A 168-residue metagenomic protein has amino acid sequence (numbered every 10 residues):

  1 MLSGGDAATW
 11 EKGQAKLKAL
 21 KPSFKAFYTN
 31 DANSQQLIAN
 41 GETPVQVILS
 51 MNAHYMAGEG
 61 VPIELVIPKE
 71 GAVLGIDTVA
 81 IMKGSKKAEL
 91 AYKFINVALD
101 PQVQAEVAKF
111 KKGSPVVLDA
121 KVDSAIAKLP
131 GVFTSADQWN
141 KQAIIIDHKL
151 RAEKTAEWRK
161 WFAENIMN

Functional and structural regions predicted by a protein language model:
M1-G4, P22-K25, A39, T43 (+4 more regions): Sec-exported extracytoplasmic/periplasmic mature domains
M1-P68: Ligand-binding pocket segment of bilobal, Venus flytrap-like solute-binding proteins
G5, T9, A26-N30, E70-V73 (+3 more regions): Extracytoplasmic/periplasmic, Sec-exported soluble proteins
A7-A15, A32, E89, P101-Q102 (+1 more regions): Generic alpha-helical secondary structure signal
Q14-K18, Q35, V47, Y92-L99 (+3 more regions): Non-transmembrane alpha-helical segments in soluble domains of secreted/periplasmic/extracellular proteins
V73, M82-Q142: Mature extracytoplasmic/periplasmic domains
D77-V79: Short amphipathic alpha-helical segments
W139-N168: Conserved C-terminal helix/tail region of periplasmic/extracytoplasmic solute-binding proteins
